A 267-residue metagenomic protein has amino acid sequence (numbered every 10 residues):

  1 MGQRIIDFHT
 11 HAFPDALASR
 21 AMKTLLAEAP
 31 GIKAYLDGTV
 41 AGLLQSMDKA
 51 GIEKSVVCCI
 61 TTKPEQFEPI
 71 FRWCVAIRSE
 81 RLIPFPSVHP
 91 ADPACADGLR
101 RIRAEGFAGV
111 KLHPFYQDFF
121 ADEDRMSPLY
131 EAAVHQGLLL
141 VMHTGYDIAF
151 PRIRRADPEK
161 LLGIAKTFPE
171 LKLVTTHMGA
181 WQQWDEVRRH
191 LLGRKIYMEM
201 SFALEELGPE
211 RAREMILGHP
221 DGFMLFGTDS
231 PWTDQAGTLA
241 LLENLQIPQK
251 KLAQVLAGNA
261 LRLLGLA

Functional and structural regions predicted by a protein language model:
M1-H11, D15-K54, G218-F223, A236-A267: Mid-to-C-terminal alpha-helical segments outside catalytic/metal-binding sites
I6-T10, S55-V57, P84-S87, A108-L112 (+4 more regions): Hydrophobic faces of well-ordered beta-strands that scaffold small-molecule active sites in alpha/beta enzyme cores
H9, M47, C74, I102 (+7 more regions): Conserved, mostly hydrophobic/aromatic
L36-D37, T61-E65, P90-P93, E105-E186: Divalent metal-binding pocket/active-site signature
L44, D48-E53, V57, M126-A149 (+3 more regions): N-terminal/domain-start segments enriched in small and hydrophobic, helix-friendly residues, covering either
L44-G51, F71-I83, D97-G106, S127-Q136 (+3 more regions): Acidic (Asp/Glu)-rich catalytic clusters
G51-Q66, W73, I77-S87, K111: Short, well-structured secondary-structure segments
M178-A267: H/E-rich (His + Asp/Glu) clusters that bind or coordinate divalent metals
